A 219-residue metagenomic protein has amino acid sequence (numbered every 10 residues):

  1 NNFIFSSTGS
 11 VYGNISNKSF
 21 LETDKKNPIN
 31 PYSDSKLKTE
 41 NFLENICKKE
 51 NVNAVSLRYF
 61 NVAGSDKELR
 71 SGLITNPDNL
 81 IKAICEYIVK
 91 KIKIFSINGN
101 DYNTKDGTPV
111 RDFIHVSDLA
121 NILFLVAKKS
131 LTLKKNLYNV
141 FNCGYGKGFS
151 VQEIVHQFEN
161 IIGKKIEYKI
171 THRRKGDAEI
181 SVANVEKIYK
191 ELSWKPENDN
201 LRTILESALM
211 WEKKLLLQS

Functional and structural regions predicted by a protein language model:
N1-P31, N45-V55: Conserved Rossmann-fold NAD(P)-dependent oxidoreductase catalytic core, especially the SDR/UDP-sugar
S7-T8, N41-L69, I94-N100: Conserved beta-loop-beta element that borders a ligand/cofactor-binding pocket
Y12-G13, N27-P31, V52-N79, T104-T108: Flexible, glycine-rich beta-alpha linker
G13-I15, G64-K67, V151, D177-E179: A short beta-to-alpha transition loop/helix N-cap that caps and shapes the active-site region
S19-T23, L73, E159-N160: Glycine-rich, phosphate-binding/catalytic loops in enzymes
S35: Active-site helix of classical SDR
K38, F42, I46, L80-A83 (+1 more regions): Hydrophobic alpha-helix immediately C-terminal to the catalytic Tyr-X-X-X-Lys motif of short-chain
I81-S219: C-terminal substrate-binding subdomain of Rossmann-fold SDR/epimerase-dehydratase oxidoreductases
